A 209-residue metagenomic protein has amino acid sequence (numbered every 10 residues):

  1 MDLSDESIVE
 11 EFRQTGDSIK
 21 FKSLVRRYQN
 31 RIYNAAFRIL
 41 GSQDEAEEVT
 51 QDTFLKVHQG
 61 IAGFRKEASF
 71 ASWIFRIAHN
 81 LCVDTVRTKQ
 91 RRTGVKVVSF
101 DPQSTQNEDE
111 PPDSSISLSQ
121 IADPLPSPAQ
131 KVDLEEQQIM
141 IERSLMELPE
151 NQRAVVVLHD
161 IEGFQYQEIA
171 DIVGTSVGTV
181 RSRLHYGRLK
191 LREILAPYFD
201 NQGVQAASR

Functional and structural regions predicted by a protein language model:
M1-R31, R38, P124-P126, Q130 (+3 more regions): N-terminal module of bacterial RNA polymerase sigma factors
R13-Q14, R38, F54-S69, T88-Q90: Sigma70-family region 2
R13-S23, Y33-D52, V177, F199-Q202: Short, charged helix-capping/linker segments at alpha-helix termini
N34, E48-L55, A68-N80: Structural recognition of an alpha-helix C-terminal capping motif at a helix-to-coil junction
D44, I139-T179: Helix-turn-helix DNA-binding module
G63-K66, H79-V97, S104-E110, P197: Arg/Lys-rich amphipathic alpha helix in sigma70-family domain 2
G94-D101, E142-R143, Q167, D171-G174 (+1 more regions): C-terminal edge and immediately downstream basic/flexible tail or linker adjoining helix-turn-helix-like DNA-binding
S104-R143: Acidic, proline/glycine-rich intrinsically disordered inter-domain spacer in sigma factors
